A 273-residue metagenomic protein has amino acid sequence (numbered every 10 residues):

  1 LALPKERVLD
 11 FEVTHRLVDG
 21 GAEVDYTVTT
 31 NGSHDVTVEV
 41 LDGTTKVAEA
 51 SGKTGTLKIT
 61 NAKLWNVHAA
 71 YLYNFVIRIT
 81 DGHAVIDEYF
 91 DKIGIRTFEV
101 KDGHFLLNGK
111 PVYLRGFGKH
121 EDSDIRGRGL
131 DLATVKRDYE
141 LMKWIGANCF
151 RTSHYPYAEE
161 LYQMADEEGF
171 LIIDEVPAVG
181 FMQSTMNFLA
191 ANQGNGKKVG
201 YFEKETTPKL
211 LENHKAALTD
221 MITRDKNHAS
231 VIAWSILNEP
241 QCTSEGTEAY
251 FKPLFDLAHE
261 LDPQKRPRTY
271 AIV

Functional and structural regions predicted by a protein language model:
L1-I172, A217, I232-A233, A249-P253 (+2 more regions): Secreted/periplasmic carbohydrate-active enzymes, especially glycoside hydrolases
R115-H120, R128, E175-I222, K226 (+1 more regions): Aromatic- and acidic-residue-enriched carbohydrate-binding clefts of CAZyme catalytic domains
D124, L161-Y162, Q183-T185, S244: Short Asp/Glu-rich motifs
P156-A158, A178-G180, N238-C242: Solvent-exposed loop/turn segments at secondary-structure junctions within structured extracellular/periplasmic domains
F181-S184, R268-V273: Catalytic-site neighborhoods of secreted/periplasmic enzymes that process anionic sulfate/phosphate groups
Y201-L211, L237-H259: Active-site cleft segment of glycoside hydrolase catalytic domains centered on the general acid/base Glu
K226-N227, G246: Alpha-helical structural elements of signaling/regulatory helical domains
S235-N238, I272: A general secondary-structure junction signal
